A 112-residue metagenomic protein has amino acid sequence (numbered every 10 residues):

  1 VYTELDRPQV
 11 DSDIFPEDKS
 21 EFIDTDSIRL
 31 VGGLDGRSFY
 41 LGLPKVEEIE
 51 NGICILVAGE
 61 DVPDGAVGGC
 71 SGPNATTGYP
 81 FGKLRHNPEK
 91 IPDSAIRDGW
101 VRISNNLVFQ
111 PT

Functional and structural regions predicted by a protein language model:
V1-E50: Extracytoplasmic low-complexity, Pro/Thr/Ser/Ala/Gly-rich segments that lie immediately after a secretion/anchoring
L41-T112: Extracytosolic low-complexity repeat regions of secreted or lipid-anchored proteins
